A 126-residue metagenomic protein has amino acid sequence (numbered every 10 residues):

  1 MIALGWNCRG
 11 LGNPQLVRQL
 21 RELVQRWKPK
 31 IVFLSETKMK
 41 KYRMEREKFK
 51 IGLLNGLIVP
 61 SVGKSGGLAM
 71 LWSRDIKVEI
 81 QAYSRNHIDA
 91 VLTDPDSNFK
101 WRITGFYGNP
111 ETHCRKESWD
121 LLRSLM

Functional and structural regions predicted by a protein language model:
M1-M126: Short phosphate/oxyanion-binding micro-motifs
